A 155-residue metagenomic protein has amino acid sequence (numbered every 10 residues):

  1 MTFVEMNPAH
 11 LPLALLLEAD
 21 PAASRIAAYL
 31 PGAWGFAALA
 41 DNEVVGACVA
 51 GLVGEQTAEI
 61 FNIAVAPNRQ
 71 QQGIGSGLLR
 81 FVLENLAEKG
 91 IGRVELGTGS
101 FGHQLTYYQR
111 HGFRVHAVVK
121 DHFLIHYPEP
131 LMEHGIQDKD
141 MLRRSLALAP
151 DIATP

Functional and structural regions predicted by a protein language model:
M1-P8, L142, A147-P155: Conserved N-terminal entry element of GNAT/NAT acetyltransferase domains
T2-A66, L79: Acetyl-CoA-dependent GNAT
A33, D138-R143: Short hydrophobic/aromatic beta-strand or adjacent loop that forms the aromatic wall/cage of a ligand/substrate-binding
I60, V82-L86, Q104: Short hydrophobic clusters on alpha-helical segments that form packing/core surfaces in small helical domains
I63-Q71, G99: A short, internal acetyl-CoA/4′-phosphopantetheine-binding micro-motif in the GNAT/acyltransferase core
Q71-E84, R110: Conserved acetyl-CoA-binding loop-helix of GNAT-fold acetyltransferases
L86-G99: Conserved GNAT acetyl-CoA-binding A-motif
E95-G97, Q109, R114-Q137: Conserved catalytic-core motifs of GNAT/GCN5-like acyltransferases
